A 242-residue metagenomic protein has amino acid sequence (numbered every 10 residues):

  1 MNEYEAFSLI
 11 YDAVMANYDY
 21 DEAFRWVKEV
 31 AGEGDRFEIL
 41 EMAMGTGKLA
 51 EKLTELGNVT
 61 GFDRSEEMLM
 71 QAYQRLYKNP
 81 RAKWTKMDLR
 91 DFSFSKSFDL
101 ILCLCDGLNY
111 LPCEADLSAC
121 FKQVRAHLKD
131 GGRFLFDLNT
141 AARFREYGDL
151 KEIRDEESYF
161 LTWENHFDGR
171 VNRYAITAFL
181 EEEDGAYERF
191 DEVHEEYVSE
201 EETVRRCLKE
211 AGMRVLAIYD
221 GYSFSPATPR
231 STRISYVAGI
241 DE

Functional and structural regions predicted by a protein language model:
M1-F37: Conserved class I S-adenosyl-L-methionine
D35-G45: Conserved class I S-adenosyl-L-methionine
G47-D91: Class I SAM-dependent methyltransferase SAM/SAH-binding core
R90-L100: A short acidic, Gly/Pro-enriched loop at the edge of an enzyme's catalytic core that lines a small-molecule cofactor
D99-A115: A short SAM/SAH-binding and catalytic strip from SAM-dependent methyltransferases
S118-D130: A short glycine-rich, Lys/Arg-flanked "PGG" loop and its adjoining helix->strand segment in the class I
L135-R205: SAM-dependent methyltransferase
S199-E242: C-terminal lobe and adjacent flexible extensions of AdoMet/dcAdoMet transferase-like proteins
